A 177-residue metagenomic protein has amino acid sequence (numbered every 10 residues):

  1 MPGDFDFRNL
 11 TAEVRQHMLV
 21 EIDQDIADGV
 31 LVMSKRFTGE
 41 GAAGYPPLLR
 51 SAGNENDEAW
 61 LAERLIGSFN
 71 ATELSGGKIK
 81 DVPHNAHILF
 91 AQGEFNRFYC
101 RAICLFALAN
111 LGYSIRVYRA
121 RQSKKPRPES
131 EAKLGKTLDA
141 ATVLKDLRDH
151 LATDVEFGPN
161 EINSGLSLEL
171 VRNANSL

Functional and structural regions predicted by a protein language model:
M1-P159, R172-L177: Domain-core detector
E161-N163: Short, solvent-exposed loop/turn segments at the edges of secondary structure
L166-E169: Long, His/Glu/Asp-enriched segments that create or flank divalent metal/ion-associated functional microenvironments
